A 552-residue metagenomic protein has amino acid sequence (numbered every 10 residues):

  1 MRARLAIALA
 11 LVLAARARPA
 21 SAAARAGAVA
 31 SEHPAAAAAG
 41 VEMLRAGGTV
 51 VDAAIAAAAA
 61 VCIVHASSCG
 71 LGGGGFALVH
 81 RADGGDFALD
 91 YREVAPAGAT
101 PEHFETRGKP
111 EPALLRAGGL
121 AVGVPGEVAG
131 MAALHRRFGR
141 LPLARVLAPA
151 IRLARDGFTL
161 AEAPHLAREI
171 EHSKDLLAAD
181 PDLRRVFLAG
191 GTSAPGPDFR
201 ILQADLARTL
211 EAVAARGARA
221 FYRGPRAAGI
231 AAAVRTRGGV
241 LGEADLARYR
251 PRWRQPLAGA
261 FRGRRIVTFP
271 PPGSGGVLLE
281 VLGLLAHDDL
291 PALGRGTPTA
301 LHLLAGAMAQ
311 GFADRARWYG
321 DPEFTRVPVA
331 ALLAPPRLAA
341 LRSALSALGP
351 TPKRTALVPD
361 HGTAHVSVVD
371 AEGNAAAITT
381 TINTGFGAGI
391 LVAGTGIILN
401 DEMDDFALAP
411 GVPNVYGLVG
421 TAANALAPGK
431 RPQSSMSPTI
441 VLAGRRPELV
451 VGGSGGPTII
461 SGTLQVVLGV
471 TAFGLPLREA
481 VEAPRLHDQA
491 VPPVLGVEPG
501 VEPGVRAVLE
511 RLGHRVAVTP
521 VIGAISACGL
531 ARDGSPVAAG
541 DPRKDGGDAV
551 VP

Functional and structural regions predicted by a protein language model:
A6-R16: Bacterial N-terminal signal peptides
A20-A38, E42, V50-R216, F221-R223 (+6 more regions): Noncatalytic scaffold domains of N-terminal-nucleophile
I63-A88, V240-G242, A375-R445, F473 (+1 more regions): Active-site rim segments in enzyme catalytic domains, especially the processed small/beta chain of N-terminal
C69-R81, A364-V369, P438-I440, A524-L530 (+1 more regions): Short beta-strand scaffold segments in enzyme catalytic cores
P181, H287-I382, G394-T395, P410-G411 (+1 more regions): Internal maturation/activation junctions in enzymes
V267-G275, T363-S367, T379-I390, G453-I460: Glycine-rich phosphate/pyrophosphate-binding beta-alpha loops
A409, K430-R431, T463, A472-P520: Extended C-terminal subregions enriched in glycine
